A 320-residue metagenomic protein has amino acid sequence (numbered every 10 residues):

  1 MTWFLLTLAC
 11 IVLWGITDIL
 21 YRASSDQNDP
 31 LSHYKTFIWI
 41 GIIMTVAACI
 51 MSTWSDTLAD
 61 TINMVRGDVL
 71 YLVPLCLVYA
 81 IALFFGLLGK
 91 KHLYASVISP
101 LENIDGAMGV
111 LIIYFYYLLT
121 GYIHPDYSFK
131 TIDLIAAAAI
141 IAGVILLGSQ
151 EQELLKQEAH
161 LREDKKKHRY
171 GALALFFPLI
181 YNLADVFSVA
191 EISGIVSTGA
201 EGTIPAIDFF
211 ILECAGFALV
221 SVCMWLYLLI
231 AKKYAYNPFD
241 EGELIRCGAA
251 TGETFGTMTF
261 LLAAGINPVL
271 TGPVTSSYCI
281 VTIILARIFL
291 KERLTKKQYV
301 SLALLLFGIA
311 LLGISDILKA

Functional and structural regions predicted by a protein language model:
M1-L77, L83-H92, F129, A142-F176 (+4 more regions): Membrane-interface interhelical linkers
L5, L77-Y79, A107, I266-V269: Hydrophobic alpha-helical segments, chiefly the membrane-spanning helices and signal/signal-anchor peptides
G15, I19, C76, A80 (+9 more regions): Hydrophobic/small/kink-forming positions within alpha-helical transmembrane segments of polytopic membrane proteins
G41-T45, N103-A107, A137-I140, V144 (+4 more regions): Residue-level recognition of pore/gate-forming positions within transmembrane alpha-helices of multi-pass
A47-D56, V110-P125, P178-I195, G252-I266 (+1 more regions): Hydrophobic alpha-helical transmembrane segments in multi-pass integral membrane proteins
G86, A107-L134, I145, L262 (+1 more regions): C-terminal transmembrane-helix exit sites in multi-pass transporters
H92-N103, K130-L134, I266-S277: Replace "multi-pass membrane enzymes" with "multi-pass membrane proteins
F255-A320: C-terminal appended segment following the main domain
